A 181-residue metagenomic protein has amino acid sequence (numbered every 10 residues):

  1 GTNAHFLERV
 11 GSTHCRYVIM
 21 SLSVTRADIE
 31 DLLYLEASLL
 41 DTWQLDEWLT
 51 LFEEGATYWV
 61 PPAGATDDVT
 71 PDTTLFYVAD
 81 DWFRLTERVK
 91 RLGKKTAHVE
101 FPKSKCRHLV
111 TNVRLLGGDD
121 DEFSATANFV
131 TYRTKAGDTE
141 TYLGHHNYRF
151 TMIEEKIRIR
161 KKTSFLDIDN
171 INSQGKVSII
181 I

Functional and structural regions predicted by a protein language model:
G1-I19: N-terminal amphipathic/basic-hydrophobic helices that include classical n-h-c signal peptides and signal-anchor
Y17-E54: Short, low-complexity N-terminal intrinsically disordered segments enriched in polar/charged residues
V24, T73, D138: Conserved aromatic-histidine-acidic binding/catalytic patches
A27-D31, F76, F83, T141: A generic "alpha-helical surface" signal
E36, W48, L85, A125 (+1 more regions): Hydrophobic pocket/interface hotspot
E36-S38, T96-K103, K135-G137: Short helix-to-loop capping/linker segments positioned immediately adjacent to catalytic or ligand/cofactor-binding
E54-A125: A solvent-exposed, acidic/Ser-Thr-rich amphipathic alpha-helical stretch
K105-R107, R114-I181: A beta-strand edge to alpha-helix "cap/lid" segment located at domain peripheries
